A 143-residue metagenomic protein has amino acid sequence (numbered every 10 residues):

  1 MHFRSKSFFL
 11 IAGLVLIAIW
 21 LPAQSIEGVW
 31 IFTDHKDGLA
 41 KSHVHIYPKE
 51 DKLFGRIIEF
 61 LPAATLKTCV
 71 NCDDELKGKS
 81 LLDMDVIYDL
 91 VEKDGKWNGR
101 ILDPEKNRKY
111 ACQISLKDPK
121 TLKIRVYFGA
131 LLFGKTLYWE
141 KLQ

Functional and structural regions predicted by a protein language model:
M1-L10: Bacterial N-terminal signal peptides that target proteins for export
L10-A18: Bacterial N-terminal signal peptides
I19-V29: N-terminal helix-cap/turn-to-beta initiation motif at the start of protein domains
F32-D103, Y110: Central antiparallel beta-sheet cores of small beta-barrel/beta-sandwich binding domains
H35-D37, P104, S115, G129-L131: Short polar/acidic secondary-structure junctions
P48, E92, L116-K117, K141: Generic beta-strand structural signal
P119-T121, F128-Q143: Edge beta-strand at a domain terminus
